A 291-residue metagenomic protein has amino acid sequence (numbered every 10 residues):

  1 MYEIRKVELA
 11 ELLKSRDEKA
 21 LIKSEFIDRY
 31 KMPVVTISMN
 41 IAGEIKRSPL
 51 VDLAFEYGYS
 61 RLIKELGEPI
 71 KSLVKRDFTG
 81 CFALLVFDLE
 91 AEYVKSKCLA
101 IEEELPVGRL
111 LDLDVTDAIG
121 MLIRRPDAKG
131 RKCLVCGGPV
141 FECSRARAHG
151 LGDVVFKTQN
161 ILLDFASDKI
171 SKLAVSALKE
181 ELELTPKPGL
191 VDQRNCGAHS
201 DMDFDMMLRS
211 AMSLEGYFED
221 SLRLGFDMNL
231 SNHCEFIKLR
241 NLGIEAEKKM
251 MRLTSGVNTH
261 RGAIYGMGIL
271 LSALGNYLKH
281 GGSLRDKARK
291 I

Functional and structural regions predicted by a protein language model:
M1-L66, R76, S96-A166: Long, contiguous binding/interaction regions
V34-L89, D203-F226: Short, well-structured hydrophobic secondary-structure segments
R47-S48, A91-C98, G282-K287: Short, conserved charged micro-motifs
L53, H149, D153, M202-G216 (+4 more regions): Conserved active-site and cofactor/substrate-binding residues in soluble primary-metabolism enzymes
I70, C81-V94, I101-L110: Peripheral peptide segments
L111-V115, G120-M121, R125-A128, L253-K279 (+1 more regions): Catalytic cofactor-binding cores of redox enzymes
N160-N229, F236, L274-I291: Phosphate-rich cofactor/ligand-interacting catalytic cores and adjacent structured alpha/beta frameworks
E219-A273: Long, hydrophobic/aromatic-enriched structural stretches that serve as scaffold segments
